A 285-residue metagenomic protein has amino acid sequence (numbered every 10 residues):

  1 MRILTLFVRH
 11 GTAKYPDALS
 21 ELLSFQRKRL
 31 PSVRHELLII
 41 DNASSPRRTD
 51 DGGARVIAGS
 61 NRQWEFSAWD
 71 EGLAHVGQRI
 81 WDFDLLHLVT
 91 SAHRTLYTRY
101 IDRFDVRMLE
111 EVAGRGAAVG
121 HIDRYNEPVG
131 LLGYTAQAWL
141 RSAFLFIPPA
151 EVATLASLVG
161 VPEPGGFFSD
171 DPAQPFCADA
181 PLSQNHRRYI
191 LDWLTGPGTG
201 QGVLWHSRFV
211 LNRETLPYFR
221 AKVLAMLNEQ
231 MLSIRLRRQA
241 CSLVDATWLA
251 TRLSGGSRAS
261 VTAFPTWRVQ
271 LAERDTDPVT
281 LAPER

Functional and structural regions predicted by a protein language model:
M1-R285: ER/Golgi luminal nucleotide-sugar-dependent glycosyltransferases, focusing on the catalytic module
